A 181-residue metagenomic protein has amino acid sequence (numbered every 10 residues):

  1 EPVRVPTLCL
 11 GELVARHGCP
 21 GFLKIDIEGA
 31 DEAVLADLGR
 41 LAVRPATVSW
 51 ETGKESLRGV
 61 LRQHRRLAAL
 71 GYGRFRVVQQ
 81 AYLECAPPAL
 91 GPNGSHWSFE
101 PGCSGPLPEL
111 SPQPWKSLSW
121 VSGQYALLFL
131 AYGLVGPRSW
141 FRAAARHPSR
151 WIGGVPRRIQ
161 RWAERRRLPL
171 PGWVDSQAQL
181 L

Functional and structural regions predicted by a protein language model:
E1-V14: S-adenosyl-L-methionine
E12-L181: Conserved acidic-Pro-Pro-aromatic motif
